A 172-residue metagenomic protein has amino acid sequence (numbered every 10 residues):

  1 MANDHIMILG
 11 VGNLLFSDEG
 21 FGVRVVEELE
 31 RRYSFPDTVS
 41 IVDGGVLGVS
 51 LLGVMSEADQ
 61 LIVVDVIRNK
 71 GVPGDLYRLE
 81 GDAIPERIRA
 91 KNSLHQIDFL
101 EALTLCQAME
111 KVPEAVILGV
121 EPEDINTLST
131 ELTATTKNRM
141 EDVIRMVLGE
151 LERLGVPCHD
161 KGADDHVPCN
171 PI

Functional and structural regions predicted by a protein language model:
M1, S34, G53, L94 (+1 more regions): Structural motif
M1-I8, L151-G155: Glycine/serine-rich loop-strand microenvironments at binding/catalytic pocket rims
N3-L9, L14-D82: Nucleotide and nucleotide-moiety/phosphate-recognizing core
G10-L15, I88-R89, S129-T130: A short glycine/serine-rich beta->alpha loop
G20, G81-I84, T130-T133, K137: Short capping/connector residues at structural and topological boundaries
G20, R24, V46, G71 (+3 more regions): Conserved active-site and cofactor/substrate-binding residues in soluble primary-metabolism enzymes
V66-A115: Helix-loop-strand module that forms the ligand-binding subsite of alpha/beta enzymes
F99-I172: Phosphate-binding/catalytic loops
